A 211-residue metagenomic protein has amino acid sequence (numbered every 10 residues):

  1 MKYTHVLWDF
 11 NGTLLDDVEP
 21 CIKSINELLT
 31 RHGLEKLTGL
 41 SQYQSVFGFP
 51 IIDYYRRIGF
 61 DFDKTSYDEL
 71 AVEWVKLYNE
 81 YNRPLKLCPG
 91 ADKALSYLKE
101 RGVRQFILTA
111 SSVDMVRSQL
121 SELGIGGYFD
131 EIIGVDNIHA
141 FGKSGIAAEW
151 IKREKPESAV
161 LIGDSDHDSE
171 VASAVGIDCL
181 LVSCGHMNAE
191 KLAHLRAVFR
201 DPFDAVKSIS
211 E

Functional and structural regions predicted by a protein language model:
M1, R101-V103, R153-E157: Glycine-rich phosphate-binding loop signature in dinucleotide/nucleotide-binding domains
Y3-D92, R101: N-terminal helical cap/lid subdomain that shapes the substrate entry/recognition surface in HAD-like hydrolases
H5, K143-S169: Conserved Lys-Pro-Asp/Glu-containing loop-to-beta segment of HAD-superfamily phosphomonoesterases, centered on
I25, A91-L120, V135: Substrate-recognition element of Asp-dependent hydrolases with the DxDx(T/V) motif
Y43, I125-F141: A short, structured active-site edge motif that brings together acidic residues
V46, K86-G90, S111, I138 (+2 more regions): Short beta->alpha linker loops
D92-K99, I151, S169-S173: Surface-exposed amphipathic alpha-helices with a cationic face
L161-R200: Acidic, Mg2+-coordinating phosphoryl-transfer loop and its flanking beta/alpha structural elements, shared across
